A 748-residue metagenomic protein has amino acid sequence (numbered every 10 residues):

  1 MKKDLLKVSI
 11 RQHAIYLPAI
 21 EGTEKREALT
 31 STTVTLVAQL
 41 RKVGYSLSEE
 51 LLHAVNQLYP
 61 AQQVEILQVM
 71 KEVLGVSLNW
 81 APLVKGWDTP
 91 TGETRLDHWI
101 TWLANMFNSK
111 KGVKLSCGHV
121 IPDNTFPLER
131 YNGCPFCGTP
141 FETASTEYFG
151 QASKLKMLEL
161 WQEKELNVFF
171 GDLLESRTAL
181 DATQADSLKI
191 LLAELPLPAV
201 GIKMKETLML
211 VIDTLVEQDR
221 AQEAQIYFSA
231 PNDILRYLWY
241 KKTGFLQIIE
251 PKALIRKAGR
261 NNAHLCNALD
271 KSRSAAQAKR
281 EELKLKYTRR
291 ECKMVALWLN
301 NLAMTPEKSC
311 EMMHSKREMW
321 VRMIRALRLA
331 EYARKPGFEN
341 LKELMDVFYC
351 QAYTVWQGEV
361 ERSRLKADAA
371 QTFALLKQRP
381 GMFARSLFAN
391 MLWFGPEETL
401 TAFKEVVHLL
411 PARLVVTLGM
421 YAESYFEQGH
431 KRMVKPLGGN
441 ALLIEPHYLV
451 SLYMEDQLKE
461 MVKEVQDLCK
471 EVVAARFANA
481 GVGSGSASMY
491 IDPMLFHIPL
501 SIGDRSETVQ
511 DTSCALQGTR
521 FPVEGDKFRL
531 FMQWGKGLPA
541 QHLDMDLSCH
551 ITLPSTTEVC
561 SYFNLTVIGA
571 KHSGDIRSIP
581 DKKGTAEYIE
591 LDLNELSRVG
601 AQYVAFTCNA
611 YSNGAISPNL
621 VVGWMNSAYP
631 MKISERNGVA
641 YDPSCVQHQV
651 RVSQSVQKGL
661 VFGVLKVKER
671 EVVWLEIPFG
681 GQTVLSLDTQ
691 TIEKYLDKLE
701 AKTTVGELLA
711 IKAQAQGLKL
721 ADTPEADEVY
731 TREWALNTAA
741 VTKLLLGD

Functional and structural regions predicted by a protein language model:
M1-D748: Intrinsic-disorder/low-complexity signal
